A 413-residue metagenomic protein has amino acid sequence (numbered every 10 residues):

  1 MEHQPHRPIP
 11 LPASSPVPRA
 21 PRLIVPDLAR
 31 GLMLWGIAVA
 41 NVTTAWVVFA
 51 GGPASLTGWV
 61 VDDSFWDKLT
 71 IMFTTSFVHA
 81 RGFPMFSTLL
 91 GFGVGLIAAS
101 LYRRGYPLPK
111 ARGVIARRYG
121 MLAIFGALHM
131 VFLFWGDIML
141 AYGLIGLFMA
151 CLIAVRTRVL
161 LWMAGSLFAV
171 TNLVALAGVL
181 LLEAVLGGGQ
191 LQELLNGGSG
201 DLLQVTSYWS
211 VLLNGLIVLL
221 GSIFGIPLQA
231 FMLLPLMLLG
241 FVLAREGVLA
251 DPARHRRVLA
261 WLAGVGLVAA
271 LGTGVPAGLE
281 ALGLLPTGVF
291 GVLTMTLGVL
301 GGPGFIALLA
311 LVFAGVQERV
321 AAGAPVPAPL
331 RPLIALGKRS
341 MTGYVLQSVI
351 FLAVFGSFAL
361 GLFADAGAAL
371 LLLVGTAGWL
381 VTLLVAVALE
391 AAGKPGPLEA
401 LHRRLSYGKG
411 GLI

Functional and structural regions predicted by a protein language model:
E2-L90, V94-I97: N-terminal signal-anchor module of multipass membrane proteins
I24-G52, M85-G93, A123-V131, V268-P276 (+1 more regions): Kinked, hydrophobic transmembrane alpha-helices enriched for aromatic residues and small/kink-inducing positions
D62-S76, T206-S222, L284-G288: Juxtamembrane membrane-water interface segments that cap and precede transmembrane helices
P84-A99, M139-C151, L228-D251, G298-E318: Specific transmembrane alpha-helix
F148-A169, V242-G264: Solvent-exposed interhelical
S166-R245: Long hydrophobic alpha-helical segments that form multi-pass transmembrane helix bundles in integral membrane proteins
T287-A392: Alpha-helical transmembrane segments of multi-pass integral membrane proteins
K394-I413: Membrane-proximal cytoplasmic C-terminal regulatory module of class A 7TM GPCRs
